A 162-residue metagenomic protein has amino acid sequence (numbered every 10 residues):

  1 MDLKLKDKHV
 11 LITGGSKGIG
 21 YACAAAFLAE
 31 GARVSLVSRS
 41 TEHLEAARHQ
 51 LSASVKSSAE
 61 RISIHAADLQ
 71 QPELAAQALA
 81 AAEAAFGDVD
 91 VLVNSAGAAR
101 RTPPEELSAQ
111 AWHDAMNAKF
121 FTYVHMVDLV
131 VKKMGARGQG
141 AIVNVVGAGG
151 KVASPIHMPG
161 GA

Functional and structural regions predicted by a protein language model:
K8, D88-V89, M134-A148: Active-site loop of short-chain dehydrogenase/reductase
H9, S16-G18: Conserved glycine-rich cofactor-binding loop
E30-A47: Conserved glycine-rich Rossmann-like NAD(P)H-binding loop of the short-chain dehydrogenase/reductase
T41-E42, A66-Q77, A109: The beta1-alpha1 cofactor-binding region of Rossmann-like NAD(H)/NADP(H)-dependent oxidoreductases
P103-P104, A111-M116: Substrate-binding pocket helix/loop in short-chain dehydrogenase/reductase
V127-D128: A short, exposed helix-loop element centered on a Lys and neighboring polar residues
V143-A162: Catalytic loop of short-chain dehydrogenase/reductase
